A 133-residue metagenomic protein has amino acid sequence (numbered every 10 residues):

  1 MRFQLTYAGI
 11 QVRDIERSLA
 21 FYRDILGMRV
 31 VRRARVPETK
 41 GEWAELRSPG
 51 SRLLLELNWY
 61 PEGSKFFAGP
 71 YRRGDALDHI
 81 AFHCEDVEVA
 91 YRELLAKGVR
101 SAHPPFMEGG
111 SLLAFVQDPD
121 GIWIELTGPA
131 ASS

Functional and structural regions predicted by a protein language model:
M1, V31-A34, E42-E45, F82 (+1 more regions): Vicinal oxygen chelate
M1-R17, L77-F82, A130-S133: N-terminal beta-strand motif that seeds the catalytic metal site of vicinal oxygen chelate
R2, G9-L54, A96: Core segments of cupin and vicinal oxygen chelate
F21, E88-E93: Short amphipathic alpha-helices within nucleic acid-binding modules
P49-L54, E62-S64, V87-E88: Short, charged/polar surface micro-motifs in flexible loops or helix N-caps
L55-L57, L77: Short, structured motif recognition centered on aromatic/hydrophobic residues
W59-G63, G128-A130: Acetyl-CoA-dependent GNAT
Y71-D75: Short glycine/proline- and charge-enriched loop/turn segments that cap or connect secondary-structure elements
